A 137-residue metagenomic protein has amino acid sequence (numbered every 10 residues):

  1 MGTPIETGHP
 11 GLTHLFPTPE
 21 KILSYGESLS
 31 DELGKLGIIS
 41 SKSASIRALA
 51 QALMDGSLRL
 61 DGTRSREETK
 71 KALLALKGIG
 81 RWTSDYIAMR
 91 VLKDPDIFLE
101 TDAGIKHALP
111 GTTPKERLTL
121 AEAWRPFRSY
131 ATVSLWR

Functional and structural regions predicted by a protein language model:
M1-R137: HhH-family (HhH-GPD) DNA N-glycosylase catalytic core used in base-excision repair
